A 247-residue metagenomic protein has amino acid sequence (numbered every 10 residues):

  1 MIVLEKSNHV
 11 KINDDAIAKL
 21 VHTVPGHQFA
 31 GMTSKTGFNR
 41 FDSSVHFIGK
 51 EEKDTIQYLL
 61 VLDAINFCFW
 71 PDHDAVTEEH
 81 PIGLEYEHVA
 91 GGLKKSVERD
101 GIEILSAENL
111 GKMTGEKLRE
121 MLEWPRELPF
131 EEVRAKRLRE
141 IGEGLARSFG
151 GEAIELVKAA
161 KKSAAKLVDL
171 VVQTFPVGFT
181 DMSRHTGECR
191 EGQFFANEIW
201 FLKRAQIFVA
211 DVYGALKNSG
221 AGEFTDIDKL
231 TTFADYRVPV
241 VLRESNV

Functional and structural regions predicted by a protein language model:
M1-W200, E244: Phosphate/adenylate-binding glycine loop and adjacent helical scaffold
I2-N8, A210-V247: Accessory, usually C-terminal, subdomains that scaffold auxiliary metal cofactors
I199-A210: Short, contiguous, well-structured surface segments enriched in hydrophobic/aromatic residues
